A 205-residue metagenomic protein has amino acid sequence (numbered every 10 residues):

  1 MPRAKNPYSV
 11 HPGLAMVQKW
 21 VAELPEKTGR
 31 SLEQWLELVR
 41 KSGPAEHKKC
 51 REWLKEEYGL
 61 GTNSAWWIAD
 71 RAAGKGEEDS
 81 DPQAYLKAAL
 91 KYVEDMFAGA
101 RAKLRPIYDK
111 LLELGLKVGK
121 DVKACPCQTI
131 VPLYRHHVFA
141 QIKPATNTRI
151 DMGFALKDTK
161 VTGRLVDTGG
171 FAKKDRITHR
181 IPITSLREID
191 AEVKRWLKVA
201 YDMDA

Functional and structural regions predicted by a protein language model:
M1-A205: Charge-dense, helix-prone N-terminal extensions
